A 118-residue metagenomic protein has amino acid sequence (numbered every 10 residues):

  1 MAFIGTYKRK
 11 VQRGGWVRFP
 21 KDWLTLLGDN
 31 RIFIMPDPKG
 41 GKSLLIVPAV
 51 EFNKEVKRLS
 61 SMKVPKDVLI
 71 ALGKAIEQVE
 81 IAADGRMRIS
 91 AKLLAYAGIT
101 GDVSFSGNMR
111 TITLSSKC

Functional and structural regions predicted by a protein language model:
M1-W16, D22-D84, A91-C118: Flexible "stalk/tail and boundary" regions
